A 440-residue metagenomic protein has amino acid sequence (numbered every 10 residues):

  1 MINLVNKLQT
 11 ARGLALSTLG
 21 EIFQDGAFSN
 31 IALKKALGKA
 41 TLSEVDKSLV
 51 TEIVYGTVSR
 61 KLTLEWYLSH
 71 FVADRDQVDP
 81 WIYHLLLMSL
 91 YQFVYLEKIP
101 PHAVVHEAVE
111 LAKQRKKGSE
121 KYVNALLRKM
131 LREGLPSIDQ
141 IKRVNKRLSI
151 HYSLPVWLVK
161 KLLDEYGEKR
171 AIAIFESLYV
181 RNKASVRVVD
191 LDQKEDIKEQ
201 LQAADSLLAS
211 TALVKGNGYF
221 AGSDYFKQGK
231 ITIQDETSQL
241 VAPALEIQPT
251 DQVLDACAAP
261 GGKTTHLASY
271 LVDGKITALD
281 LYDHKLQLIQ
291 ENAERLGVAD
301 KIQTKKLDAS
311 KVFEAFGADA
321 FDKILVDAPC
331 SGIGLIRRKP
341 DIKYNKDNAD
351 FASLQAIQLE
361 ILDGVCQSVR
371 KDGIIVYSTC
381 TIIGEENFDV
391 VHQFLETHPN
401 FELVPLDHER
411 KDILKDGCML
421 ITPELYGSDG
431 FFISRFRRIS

Functional and structural regions predicted by a protein language model:
M1-S440: S-adenosylmethionine
